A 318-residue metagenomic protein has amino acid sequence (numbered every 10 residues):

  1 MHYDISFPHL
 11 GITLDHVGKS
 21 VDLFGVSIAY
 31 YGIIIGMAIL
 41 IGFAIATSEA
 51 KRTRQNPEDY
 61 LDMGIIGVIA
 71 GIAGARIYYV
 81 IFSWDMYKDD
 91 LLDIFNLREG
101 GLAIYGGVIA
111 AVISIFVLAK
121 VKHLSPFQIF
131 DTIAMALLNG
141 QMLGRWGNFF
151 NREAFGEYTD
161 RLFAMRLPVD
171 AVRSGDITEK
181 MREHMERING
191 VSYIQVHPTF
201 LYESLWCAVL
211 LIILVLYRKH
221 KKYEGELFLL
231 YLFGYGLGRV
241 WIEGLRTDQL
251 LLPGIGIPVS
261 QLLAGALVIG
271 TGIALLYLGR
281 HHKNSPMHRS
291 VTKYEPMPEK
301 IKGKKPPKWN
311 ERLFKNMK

Functional and structural regions predicted by a protein language model:
M1-K318: A feature for loop-to-transmembrane-helix boundaries and adjacent hydrophobic helices in multi-pass integral membrane
